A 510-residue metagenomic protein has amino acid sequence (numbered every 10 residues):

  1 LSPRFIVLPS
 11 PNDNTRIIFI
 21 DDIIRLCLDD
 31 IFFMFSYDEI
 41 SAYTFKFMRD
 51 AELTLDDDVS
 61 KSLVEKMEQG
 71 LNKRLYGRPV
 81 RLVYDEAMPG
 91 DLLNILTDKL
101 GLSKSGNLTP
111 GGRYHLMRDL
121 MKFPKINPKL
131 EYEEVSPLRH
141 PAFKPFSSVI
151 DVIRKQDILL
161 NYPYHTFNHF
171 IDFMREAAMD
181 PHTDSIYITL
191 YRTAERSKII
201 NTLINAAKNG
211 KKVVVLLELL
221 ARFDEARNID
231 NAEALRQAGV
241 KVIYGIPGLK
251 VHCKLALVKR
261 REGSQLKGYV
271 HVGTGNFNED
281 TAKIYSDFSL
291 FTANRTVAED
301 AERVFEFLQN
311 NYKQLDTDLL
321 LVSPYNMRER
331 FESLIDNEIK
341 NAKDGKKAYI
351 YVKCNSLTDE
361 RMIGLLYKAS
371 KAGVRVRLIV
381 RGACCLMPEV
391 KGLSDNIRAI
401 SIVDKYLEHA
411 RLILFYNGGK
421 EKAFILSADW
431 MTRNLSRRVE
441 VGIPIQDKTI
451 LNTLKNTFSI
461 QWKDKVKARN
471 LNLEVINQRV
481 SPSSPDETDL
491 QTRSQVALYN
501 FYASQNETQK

Functional and structural regions predicted by a protein language model:
L1-I350, K368-A372, C384-E408, L412-K510: N-terminal localization/anchoring segments of enzymes in phospholipid and broader phosphate metabolism
E360-I363, Y367: Glycine/threonine-rich ATP-lid/beta-loop region of ATP-binding domains
R375-I379: Hydrophobic alpha/beta core scaffold segments
